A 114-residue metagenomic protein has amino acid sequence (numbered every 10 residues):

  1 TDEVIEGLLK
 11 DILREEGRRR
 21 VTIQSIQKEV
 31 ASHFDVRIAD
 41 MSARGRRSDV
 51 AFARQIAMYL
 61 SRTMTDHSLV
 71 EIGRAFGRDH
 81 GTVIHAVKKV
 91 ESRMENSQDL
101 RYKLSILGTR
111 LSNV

Functional and structural regions predicted by a protein language model:
T1, K28-V30, A43-G45: Short, flexible segments with low predicted structural confidence
T1-I12, E16-Q27: Conserved C-terminal helix/linker of AAA+ ATPases
E6-L9, A31, I84-V87: Conserved protein kinase catalytic domain
D11-L13, H33-R46: Short, Lys/Arg-enriched N-terminal segment that forms or immediately precedes the first helix of a structured domain
R20-V21, D35, H80: Core RecA-like ATPase module of SF1/SF2 helicases and allied nucleic-acid translocases
S25, E29, I56-A57: Pre-recognition alpha-helix immediately N-terminal to the DNA-recognition helix within helix-turn-helix or winged-helix
A39-V114: Terminal-proximal interaction/regulatory segments of ATP-powered molecular machines
